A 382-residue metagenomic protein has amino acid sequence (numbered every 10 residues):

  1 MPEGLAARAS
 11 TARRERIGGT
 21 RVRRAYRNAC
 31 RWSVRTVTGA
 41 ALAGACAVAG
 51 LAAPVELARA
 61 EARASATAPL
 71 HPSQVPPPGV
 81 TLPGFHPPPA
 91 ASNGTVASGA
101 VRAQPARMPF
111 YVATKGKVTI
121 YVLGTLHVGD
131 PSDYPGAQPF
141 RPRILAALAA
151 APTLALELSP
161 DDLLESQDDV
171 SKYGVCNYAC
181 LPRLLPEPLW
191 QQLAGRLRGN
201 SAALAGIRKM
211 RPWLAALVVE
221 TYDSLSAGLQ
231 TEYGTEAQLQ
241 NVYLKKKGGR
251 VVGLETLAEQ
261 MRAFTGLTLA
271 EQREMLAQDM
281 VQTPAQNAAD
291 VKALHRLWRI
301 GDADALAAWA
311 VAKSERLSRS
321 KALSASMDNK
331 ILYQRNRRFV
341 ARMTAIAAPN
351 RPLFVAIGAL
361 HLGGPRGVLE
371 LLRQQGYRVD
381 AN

Functional and structural regions predicted by a protein language model:
M1-W32: N-terminal secretory signal peptides that target proteins for export/translocation
R13-R14, V34, A45, Q74 (+1 more regions): N-terminal start and proteolytic maturation junction detector
I17, L57, L70, L82-F85: Hydrophobic/aromatic hotspots within intrinsically disordered, low-complexity regions
R35-G50: Bacterial N-terminal signal peptides
A49-P76: Signal peptide processing junction and immediate N-terminal pro/mature segment of secreted/exported proteins
P76-R102, R107-K330: Structured, acidic catalytic/metal-binding patches in enzyme active sites
K321-N382: A cross-kingdom marker for long, charged
